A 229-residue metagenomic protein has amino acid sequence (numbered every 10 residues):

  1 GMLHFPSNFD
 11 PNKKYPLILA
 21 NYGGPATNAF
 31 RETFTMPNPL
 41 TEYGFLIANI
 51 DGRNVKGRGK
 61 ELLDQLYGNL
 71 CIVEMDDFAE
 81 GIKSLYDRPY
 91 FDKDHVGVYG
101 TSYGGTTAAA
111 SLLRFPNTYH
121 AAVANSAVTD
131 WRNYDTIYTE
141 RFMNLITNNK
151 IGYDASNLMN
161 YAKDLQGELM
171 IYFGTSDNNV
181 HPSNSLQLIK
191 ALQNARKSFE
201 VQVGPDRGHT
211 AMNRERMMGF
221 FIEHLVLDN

Functional and structural regions predicted by a protein language model:
G1-D94, T101-S102, T129, Y134-E140: Cap/lid segment of the alpha/beta-hydrolase catalytic domain
G24, T175-D177, P205-G208: Acidic beta-to-alpha connecting loop that harbors the catalytic carboxylate
V98-G100, N125, Y172: Short beta-strand immediately N-terminal to the catalytic nucleophile in serine-hydrolase-like folds
G105-N117: Short glycine-enriched nucleophile-adjacent loop and the immediately C-terminal alpha-helix near the catalytic center
H120-A121, S126-G167: Mobile cap/lid helix-loop segments that gate and shape the active-site cleft of serine hydrolases
L165, I171-F173, D177: Short beta-strand/loop motif that positions the catalytic acidic residue of the alpha/beta-hydrolase fold
N178-Q187: Conserved alpha/beta-hydrolase "acid-adjacent" motif
L186, Q193-N229: C-terminal catalytic histidine-bearing segment of alpha/beta-hydrolase fold enzymes
